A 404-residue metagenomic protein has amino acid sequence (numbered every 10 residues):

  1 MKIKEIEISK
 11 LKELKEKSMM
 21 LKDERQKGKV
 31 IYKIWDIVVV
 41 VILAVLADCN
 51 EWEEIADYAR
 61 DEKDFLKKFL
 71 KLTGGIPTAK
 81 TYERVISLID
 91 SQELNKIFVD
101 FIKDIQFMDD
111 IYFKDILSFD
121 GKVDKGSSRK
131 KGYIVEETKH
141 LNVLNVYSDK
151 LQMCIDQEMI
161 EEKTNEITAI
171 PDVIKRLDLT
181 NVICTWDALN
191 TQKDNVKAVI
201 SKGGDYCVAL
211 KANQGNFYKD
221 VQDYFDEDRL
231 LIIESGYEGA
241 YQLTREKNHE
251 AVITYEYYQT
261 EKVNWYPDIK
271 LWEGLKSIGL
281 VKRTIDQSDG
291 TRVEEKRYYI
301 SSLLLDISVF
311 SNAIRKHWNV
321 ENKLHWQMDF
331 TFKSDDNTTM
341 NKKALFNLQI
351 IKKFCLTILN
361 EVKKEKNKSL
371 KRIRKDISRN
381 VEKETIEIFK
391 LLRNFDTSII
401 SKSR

Functional and structural regions predicted by a protein language model:
I3, K17, L21, R60-E62 (+2 more regions): A short, flexible helix-boundary coil/loop motif
I8-V39: Basic, short loop/linker segments at the boundary and entry of helix-turn-helix/winged-helix-like folds
K29-I97, L189-Q192, V199, C355: Short, positively charged, Gly/Tyr-enriched micro-motifs that form contact patches at catalytic or ligand/partner
V40, I55, T78, D120 (+8 more regions): Mobile genetic element proteins and their domesticated derivatives, centered on retroelements and DNA transposons
L72-G132: Active-site- or DNA-interface-adjacent structural scaffold in DNA-acting proteins
I105-G204: Polybasic low-complexity intrinsically disordered regions
K211-R315: An anionic, glycine-rich sequence signature occurring as long contiguous blocks
G279-L359: A C-terminal functional module that forms or caps the active site or interfaces directly with catalytic machinery
